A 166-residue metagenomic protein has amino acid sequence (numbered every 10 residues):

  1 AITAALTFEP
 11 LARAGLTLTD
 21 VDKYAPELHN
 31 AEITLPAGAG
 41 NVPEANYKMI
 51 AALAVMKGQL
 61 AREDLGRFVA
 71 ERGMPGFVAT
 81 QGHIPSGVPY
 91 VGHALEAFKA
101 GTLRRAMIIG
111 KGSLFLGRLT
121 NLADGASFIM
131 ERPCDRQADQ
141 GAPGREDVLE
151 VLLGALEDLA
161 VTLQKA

Functional and structural regions predicted by a protein language model:
A1-A166: Conserved "HGTGT" condensation-loop signature of ketosynthase/thiolase-family condensing enzymes that catalyze
